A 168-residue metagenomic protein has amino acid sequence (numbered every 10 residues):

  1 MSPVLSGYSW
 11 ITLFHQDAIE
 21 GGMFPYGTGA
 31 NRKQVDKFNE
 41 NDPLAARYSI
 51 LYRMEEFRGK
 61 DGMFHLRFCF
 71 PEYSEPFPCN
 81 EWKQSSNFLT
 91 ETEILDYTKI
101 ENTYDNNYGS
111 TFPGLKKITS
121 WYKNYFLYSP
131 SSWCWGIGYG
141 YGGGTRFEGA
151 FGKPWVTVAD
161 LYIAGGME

Functional and structural regions predicted by a protein language model:
M1-E168: Mature extracellular or lumenal effector domains of secreted proteins and single-pass membrane receptors/adhesion
